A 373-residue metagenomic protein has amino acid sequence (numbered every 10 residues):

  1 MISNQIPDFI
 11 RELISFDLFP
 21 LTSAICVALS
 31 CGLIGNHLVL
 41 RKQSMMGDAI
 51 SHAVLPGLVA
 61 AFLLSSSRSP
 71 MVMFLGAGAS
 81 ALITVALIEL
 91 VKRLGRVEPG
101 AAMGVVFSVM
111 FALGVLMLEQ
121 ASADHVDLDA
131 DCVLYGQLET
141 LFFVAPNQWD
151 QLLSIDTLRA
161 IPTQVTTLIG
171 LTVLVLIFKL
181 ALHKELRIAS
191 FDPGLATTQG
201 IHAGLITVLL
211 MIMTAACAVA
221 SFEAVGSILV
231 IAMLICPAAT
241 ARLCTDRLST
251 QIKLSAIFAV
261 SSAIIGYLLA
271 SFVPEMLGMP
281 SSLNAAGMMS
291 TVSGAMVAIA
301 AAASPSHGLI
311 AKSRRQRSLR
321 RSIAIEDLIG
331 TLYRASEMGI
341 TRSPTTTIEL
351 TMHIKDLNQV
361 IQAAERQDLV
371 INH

Functional and structural regions predicted by a protein language model:
M1-L29: Membrane-interfacial amphipathic/re-entrant helices at transmembrane-helix boundaries
R11-P20, S67-L75, E98, D156-T167 (+1 more regions): Interfacial loop-to-helix junctions that mark the boundaries of transmembrane helices in multi-pass membrane
S23-C31, A53, G57, A61 (+16 more regions): Alpha-helical transmembrane segments in multi-pass membrane proteins
N36-S51, L55-L128, A241-V260, L268-A285: Short loop segments and helix-boundary regions at transmembrane helix junctions of multi-pass inner-membrane proteins
F111-I177: Transmembrane helix-bundle core of multi-pass membrane transporters and related energy-transducing complexes
R159-A232: Helix-loop-helix "hairpin" substructures at the membrane interface of multi-pass membrane proteins
A285-R317: Long, low-complexity, charged/polar intrinsically disordered regions in eukaryotic proteins
K312-H373: Non-transmembrane accessory domains of multi-pass membrane transporters/channels
